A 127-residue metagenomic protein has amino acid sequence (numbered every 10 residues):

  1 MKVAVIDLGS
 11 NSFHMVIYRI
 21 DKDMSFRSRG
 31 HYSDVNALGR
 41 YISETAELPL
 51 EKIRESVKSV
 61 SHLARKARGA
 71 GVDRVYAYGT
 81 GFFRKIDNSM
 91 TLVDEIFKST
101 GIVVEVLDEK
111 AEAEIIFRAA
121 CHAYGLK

Functional and structural regions predicted by a protein language model:
M1, L107-K127: Conserved phosphate-binding catalytic cores of ATP/NTP-utilizing and phosphoryl-transfer enzymes
V3-D7: Short glycine-aspartate micro-motif
S10: Short, glycine/acidic-enriched loop or turn micro-motifs at the edges of active sites
F13-L50: Short glycine-rich, Thr/Ser-proximal phosphate-binding strand/loop in the N-terminal lobe of ATP-dependent enzymes
I20-M24, L92-T100, H122-L126: A glycine- and small-aliphatic-rich helix-loop capping segment at beta-alpha/alpha-beta transitions that lines
R54-K66: Short, well-ordered amphipathic alpha-helical segments that serve as non-catalytic structural scaffolds within diverse
A64-D94: Short beta-strand-loop/turn "lid" adjacent to the catalytic site in phosphate-handling enzymes
G101-L107: A glycine-rich helix N-cap at a beta->alpha junction
